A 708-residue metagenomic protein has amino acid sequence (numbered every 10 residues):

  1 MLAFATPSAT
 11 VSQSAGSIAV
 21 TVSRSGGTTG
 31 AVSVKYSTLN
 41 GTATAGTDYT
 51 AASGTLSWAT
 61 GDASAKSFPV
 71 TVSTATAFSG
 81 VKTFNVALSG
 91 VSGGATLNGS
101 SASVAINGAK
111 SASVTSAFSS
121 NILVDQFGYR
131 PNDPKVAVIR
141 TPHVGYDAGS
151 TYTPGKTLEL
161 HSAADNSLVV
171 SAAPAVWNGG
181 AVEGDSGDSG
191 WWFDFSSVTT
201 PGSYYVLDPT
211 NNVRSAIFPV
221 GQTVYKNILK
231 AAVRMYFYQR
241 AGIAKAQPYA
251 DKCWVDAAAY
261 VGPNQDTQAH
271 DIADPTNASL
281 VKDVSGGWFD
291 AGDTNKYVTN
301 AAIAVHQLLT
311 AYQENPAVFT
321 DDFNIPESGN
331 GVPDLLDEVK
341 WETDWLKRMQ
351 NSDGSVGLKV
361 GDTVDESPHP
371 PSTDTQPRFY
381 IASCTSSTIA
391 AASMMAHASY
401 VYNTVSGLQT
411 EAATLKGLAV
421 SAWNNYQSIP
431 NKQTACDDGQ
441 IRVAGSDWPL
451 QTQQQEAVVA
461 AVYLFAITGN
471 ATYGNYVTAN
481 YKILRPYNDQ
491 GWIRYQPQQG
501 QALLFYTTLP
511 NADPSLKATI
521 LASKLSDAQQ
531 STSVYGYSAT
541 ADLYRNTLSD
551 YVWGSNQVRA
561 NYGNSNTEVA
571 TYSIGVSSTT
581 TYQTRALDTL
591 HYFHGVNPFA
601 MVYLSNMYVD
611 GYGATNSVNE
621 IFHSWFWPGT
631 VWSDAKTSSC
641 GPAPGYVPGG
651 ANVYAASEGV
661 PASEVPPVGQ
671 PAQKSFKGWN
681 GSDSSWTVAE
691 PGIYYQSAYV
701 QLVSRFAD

Functional and structural regions predicted by a protein language model:
M1-P7, K110-Y129, A232, Y236-F237: Boundary/junction segments of secreted and surface-exposed precursor proteins
M1-S113: Short boundary segments that mark the start of a structured unit
G16-V20, S120, D133-A137: Structural beta-strand segments of beta-rich domains
S53, S101, L207-F218: Short Trp-Ser/Thr-centered turn/loop motifs at beta-strand boundaries
L123, F127, P131-N212, R234-A302 (+6 more regions): Aromatic (Trp/Tyr) and acidic
E327, G331: Acidic, glycine-anchored loop motifs typical of Ca2+
P333-S355: Carboxylate/His-rich catalytic cores and anion/metal-binding grooves
K482-D489: Solenoid-like repeat scaffolds
